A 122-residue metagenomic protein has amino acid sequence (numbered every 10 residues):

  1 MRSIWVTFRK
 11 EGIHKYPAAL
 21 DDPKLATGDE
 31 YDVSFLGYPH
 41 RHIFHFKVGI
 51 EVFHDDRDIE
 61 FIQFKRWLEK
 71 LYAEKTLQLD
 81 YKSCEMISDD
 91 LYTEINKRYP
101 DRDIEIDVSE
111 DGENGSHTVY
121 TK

Functional and structural regions predicted by a protein language model:
M1-K122: Charge-rich, low-complexity N-terminal segments
